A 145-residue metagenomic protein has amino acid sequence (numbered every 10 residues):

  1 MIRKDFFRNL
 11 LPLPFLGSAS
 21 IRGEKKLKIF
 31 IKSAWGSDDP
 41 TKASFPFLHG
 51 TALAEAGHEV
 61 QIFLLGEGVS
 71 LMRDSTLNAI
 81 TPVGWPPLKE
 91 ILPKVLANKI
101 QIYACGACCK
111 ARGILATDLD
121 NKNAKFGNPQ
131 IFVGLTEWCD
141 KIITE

Functional and structural regions predicted by a protein language model:
R3-G23: N-terminal export signals
I31-S44, S75-T76: Short, glycine-rich nucleotide/cofactor-binding loops
A43-A56, I62: Histidine-anchored nucleotide/phosphate-binding helix
V60-G66, I102-G106: Short internal beta-strands
G68-P82: N-terminal beta-loop-helix "entrance" segment that forms/cooperates in small-molecule cofactor or anionic ligand
I80-G106: A glycine-rich helix N-cap at a beta->alpha junction
L96, A104-A107, A116, N121-N123: Ligand-binding beta-strand-loop-alpha-helix segment within the catalytic cores of soluble metabolic enzymes
K99, N123, C139-D140: Short, well-ordered alpha-helix to beta-strand connector turns
